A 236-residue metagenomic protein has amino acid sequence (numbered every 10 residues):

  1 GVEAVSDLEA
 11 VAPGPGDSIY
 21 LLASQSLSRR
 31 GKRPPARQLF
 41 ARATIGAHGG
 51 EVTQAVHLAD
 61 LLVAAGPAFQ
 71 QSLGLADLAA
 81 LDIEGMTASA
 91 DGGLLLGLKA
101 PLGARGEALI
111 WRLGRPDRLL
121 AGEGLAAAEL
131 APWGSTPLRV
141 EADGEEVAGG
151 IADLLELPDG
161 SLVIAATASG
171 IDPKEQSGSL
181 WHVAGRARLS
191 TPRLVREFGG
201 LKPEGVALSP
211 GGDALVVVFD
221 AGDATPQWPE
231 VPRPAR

Functional and structural regions predicted by a protein language model:
G1-R236: Sequence/structural signature of beta-propeller domains
